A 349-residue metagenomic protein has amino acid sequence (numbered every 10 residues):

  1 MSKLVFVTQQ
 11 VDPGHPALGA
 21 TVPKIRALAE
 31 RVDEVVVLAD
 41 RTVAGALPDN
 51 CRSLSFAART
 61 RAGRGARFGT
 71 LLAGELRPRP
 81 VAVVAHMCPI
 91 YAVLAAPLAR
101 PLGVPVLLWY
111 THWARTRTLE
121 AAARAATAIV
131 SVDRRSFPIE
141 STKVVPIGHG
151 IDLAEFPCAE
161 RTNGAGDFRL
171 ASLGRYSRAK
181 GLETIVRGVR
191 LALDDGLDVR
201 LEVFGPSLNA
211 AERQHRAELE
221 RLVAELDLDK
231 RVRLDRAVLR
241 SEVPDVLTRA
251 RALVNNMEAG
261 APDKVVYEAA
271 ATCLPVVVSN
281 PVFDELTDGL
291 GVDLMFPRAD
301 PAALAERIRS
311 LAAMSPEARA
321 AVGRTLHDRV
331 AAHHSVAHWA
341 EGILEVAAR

Functional and structural regions predicted by a protein language model:
V5-V7, T162-K180, I185-R190, E202-F204: Conserved donor-binding/catalytic core segment of Leloir-type glycosyltransferases
G19-R26, S177-D194, L201, Q214-A217 (+1 more regions): A conserved mid-protein helix/loop that constitutes part of the nucleotide-sugar donor-binding site
D40-V43, R200-E218: Glycosyltransferase donor-sugar binding loop
R216-V238: Nucleotide-activated donor-binding/catalytic signature segment of Leloir-type glycosyltransferases, i.e., the conserved
T248-A261, L274: Acidic donor-binding loop of glycosyltransferase active sites
P275-S279: Short hydrophobic beta-strand element within catalytic cores of glycosyltransferases and related nucleotide-activated
L290-A302, S310-P316: Conserved acidic donor-binding segment of nucleotide-sugar-dependent glycosyltransferases
A313-A347: A charged, aromatic-enriched C-terminal amphipathic alpha-helix characteristic of glycosyltransferases across folds
